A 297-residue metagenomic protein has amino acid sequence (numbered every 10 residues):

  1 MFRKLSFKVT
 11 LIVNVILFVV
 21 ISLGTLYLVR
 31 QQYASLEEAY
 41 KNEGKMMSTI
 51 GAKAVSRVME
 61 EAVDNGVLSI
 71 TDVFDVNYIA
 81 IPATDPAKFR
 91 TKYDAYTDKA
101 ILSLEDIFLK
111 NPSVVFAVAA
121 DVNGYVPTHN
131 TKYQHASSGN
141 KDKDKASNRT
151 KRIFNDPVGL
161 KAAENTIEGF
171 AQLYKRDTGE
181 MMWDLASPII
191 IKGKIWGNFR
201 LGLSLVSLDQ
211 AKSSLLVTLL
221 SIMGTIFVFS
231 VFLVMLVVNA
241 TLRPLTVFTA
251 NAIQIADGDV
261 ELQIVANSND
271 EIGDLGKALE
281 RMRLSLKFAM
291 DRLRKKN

Functional and structural regions predicted by a protein language model:
L5-A87: Juxtamembrane extracytoplasmic/periplasmic/luminal helical "stalk" adjacent to the first N-terminal
T10-I12, T25-Q32, T225-R243, A256: Cytosolic-side ends of inner-membrane transmembrane helices, especially those that anchor bacterial signal-transduction
A52, A240-L262, E280-R283, M290-N297: Membrane-proximal alpha-helical signal-transduction linkers
T91-I107, K132-Y174: Extracytoplasmic/periplasmic sensor domains and loops in membrane signaling proteins
E168-F170, T178-P188: A short beta-strand signature within small-molecule sensing/ligand-binding domains used in signal transduction
D184-D209, R283: Short, hydrophobic beta-strand elements of compact beta-sandwich sensory domains
S204-I222: Membrane-interface helix-start motif
S268-L286: HAMP-domain and HAMP-like amphipathic coiled-coil signaling helices that relay input from membrane sensors to cytosolic
